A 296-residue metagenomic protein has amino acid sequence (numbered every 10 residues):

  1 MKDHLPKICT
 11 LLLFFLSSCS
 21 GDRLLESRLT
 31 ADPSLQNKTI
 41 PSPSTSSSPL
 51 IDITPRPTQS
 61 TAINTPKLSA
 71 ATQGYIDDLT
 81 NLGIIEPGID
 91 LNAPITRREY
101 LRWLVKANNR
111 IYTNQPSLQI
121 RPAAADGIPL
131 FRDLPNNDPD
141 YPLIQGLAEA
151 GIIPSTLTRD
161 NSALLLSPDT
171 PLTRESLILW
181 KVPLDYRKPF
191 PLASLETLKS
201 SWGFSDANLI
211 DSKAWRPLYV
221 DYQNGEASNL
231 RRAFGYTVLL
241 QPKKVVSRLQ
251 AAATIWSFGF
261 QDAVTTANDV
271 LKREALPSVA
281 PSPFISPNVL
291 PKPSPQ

Functional and structural regions predicted by a protein language model:
M1-I8: Bacterial N-terminal signal peptides that target proteins for export
K2, S20-Q296: N-terminal propeptides
F15-S18: C-terminal motif of bacterial Sec signal peptides marking the signal peptidase cleavage site
